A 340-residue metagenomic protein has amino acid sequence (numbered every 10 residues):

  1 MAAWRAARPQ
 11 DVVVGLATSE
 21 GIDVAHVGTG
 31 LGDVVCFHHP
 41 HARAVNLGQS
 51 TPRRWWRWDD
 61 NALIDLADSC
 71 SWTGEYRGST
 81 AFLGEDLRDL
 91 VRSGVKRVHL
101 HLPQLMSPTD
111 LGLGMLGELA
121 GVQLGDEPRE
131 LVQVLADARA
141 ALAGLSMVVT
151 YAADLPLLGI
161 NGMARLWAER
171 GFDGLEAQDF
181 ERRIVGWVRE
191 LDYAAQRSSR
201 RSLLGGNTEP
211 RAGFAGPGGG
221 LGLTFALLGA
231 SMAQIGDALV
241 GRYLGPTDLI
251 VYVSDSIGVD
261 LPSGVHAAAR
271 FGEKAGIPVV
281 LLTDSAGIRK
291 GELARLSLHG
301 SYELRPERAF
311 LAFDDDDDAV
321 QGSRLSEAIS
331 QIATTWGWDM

Functional and structural regions predicted by a protein language model:
M1-M340: N-terminal loops that bind phosphate or other acidic moieties and the adjacent beta-alpha structural core
